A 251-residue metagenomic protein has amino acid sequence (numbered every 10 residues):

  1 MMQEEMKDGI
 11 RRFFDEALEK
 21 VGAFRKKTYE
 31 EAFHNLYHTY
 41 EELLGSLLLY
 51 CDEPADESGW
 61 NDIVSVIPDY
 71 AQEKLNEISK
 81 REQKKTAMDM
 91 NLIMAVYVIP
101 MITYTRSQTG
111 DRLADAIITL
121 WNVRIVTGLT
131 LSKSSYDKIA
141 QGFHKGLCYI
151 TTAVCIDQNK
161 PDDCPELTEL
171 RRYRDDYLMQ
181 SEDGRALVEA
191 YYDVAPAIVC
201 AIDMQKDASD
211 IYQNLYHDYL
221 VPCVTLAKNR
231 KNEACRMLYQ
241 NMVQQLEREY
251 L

Functional and structural regions predicted by a protein language model:
M2-L251: Long, compositionally biased charged/polar accessory segments in the mid-to-C-terminal portions of proteins
